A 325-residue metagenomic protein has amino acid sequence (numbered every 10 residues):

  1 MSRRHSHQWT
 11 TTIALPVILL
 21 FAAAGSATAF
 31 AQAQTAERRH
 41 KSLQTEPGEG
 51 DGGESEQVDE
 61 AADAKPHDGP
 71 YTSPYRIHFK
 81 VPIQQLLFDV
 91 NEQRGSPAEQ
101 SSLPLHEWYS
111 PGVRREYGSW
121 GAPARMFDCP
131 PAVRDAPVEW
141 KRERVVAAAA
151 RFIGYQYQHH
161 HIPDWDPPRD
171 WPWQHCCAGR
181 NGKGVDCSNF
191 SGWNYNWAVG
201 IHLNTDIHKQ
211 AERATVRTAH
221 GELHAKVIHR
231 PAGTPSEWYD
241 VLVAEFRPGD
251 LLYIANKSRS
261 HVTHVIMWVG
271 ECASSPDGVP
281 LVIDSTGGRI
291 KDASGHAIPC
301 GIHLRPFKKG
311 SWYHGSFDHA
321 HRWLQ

Functional and structural regions predicted by a protein language model:
S2-A14: Bacterial N-terminal signal peptides that target proteins for export
I13-A24: Bacterial N-terminal signal peptides
A27-A33: Boundary at the C-terminal end of the N-terminal hydrophobic targeting segment
A33-S73, I77: N-terminal propeptides/low-complexity segments immediately following signal peptides in secreted or periplasmic proteins
P66-D206, L324: N-terminal capping segments
P163, S258, T286, R322-L324: A mature extracytoplasmic/lumenal domain signature
I201-S294: ...with weaker cross-activation on analogous glycine-rich loops/strands in unrelated enzymes
I298-Q325: Low-complexity, Gly/Ser/Thr/Pro-rich intrinsically disordered linker/tail segments
